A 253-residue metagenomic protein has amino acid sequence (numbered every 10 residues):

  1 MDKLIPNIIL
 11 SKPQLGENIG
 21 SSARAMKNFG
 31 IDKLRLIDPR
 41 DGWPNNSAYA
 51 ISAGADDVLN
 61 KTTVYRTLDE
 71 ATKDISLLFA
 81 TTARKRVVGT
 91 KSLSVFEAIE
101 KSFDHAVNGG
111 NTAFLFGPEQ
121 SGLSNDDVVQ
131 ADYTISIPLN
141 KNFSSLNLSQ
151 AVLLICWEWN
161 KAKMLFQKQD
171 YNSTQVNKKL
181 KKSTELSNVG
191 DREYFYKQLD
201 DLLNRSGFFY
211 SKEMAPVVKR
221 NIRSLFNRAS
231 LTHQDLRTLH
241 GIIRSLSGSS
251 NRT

Functional and structural regions predicted by a protein language model:
M1-T253: Post-transcriptional modification and biogenesis factors for structured RNAs of the translation apparatus
